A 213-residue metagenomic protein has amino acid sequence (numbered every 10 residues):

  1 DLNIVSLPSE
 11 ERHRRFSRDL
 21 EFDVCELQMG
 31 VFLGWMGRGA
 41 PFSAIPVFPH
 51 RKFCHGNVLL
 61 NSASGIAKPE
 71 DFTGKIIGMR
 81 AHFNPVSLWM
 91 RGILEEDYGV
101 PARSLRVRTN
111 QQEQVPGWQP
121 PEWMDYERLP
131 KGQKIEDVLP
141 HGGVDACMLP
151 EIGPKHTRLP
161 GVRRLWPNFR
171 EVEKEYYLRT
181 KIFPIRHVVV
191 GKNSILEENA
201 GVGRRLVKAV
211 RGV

Functional and structural regions predicted by a protein language model:
D1-P116: Short, glycine-/small- and polar/acidic-enriched structural segments that line small-molecule recognition paths
F16, G39, F53, K75 (+5 more regions): Generic alpha-helix detector with strongest preference for long hydrophobic helices that associate with membranes
W35-R38, W118, P154-L159: Short loop/helix-cap segments at secondary-structure boundaries that form the rim of catalytic
K75-N84, P120-P130, K134-E136: Flexible, glycine/proline-enriched loop segments at strand-loop-helix junctions that form or flank small-ligand binding
M124-V213: Pocket-lining segment of extracytoplasmic ligand-binding domains
